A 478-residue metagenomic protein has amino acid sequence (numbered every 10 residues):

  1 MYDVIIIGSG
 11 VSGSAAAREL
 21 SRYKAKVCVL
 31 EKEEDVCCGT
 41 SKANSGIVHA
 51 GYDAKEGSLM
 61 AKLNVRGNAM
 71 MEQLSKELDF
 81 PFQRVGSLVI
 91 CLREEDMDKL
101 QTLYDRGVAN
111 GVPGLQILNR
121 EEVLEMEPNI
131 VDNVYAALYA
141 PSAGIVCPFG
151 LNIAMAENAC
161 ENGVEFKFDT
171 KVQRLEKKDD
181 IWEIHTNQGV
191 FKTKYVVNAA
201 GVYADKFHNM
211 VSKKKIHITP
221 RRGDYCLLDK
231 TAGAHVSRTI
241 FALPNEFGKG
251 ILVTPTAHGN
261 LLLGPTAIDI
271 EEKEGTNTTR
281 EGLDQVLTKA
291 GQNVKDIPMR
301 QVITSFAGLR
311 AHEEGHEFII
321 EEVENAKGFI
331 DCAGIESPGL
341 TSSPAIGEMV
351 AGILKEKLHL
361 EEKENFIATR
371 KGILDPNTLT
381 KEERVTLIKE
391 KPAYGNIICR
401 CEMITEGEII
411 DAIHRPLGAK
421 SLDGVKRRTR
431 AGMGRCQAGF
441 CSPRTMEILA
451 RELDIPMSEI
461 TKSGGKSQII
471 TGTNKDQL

Functional and structural regions predicted by a protein language model:
Y2-V29: N-terminal Rossmann-like FAD-binding beta1-loop-alpha1 element of flavoenzymes
A15, L175-D180, H185-G264, I268-T279 (+3 more regions): Flavin-dependent oxidoreductases
S21-A43: Glycine-rich FAD pyrophosphate-binding loop
G46-M126, G250-I251: Dinucleotide-binding Rossmann-like beta1-alpha1 core, especially the glycine-rich loop that anchors the ADP
K62-V65, I90-K99, L138-E157, T276-E281 (+2 more regions): Short beta-strand to alpha-helix junction loop
L138-Y195: Helical element adjacent to the flavin cofactor pocket in flavoenzyme catalytic cores
G248, A257-H258, D269, E274-I397 (+2 more regions): C-terminal catalytic lobe of FAD-dependent flavoproteins
E274, T405-P416, G439-M457: Iron-sulfur (Fe-S) cluster-binding segments and ferredoxin-like electron-carrier domains, especially [2Fe-2S]
